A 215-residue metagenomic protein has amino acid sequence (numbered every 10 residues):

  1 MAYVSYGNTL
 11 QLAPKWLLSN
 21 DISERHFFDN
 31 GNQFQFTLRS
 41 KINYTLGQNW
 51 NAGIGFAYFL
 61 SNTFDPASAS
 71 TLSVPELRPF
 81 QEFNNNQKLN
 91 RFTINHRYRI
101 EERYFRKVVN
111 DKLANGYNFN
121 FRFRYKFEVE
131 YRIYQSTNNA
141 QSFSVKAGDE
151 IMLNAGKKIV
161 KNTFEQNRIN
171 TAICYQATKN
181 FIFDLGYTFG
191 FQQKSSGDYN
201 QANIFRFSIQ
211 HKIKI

Functional and structural regions predicted by a protein language model:
M1-A2, F34-F36, P75-P79, Y117-Y125 (+2 more regions): Residues that define the transmembrane beta-barrel architecture of outer-membrane proteins
M1-F64: Start-of-domain marker
L10, Y44, F56, N85-Q87 (+3 more regions): Residue-level signature of outer-membrane beta-barrel architecture
P14-K15, N49, K88-N95, I133-F143 (+2 more regions): Short loop/turn motifs that connect adjacent beta-strands in outer-membrane beta-barrel proteins
L18-N20, A52-I54, I94-Y98, F123 (+3 more regions): Transmembrane beta-strands of outer-membrane beta-barrel proteins
I22-F28, F56-N62, Q87-L89, I100-Y104 (+4 more regions): Transmembrane beta-strands of outer-membrane beta-barrel pores
E24-F28, P66-S70, N110-Y117, G156-I159 (+1 more regions): Extracellular loop and loop/strand-boundary signature of outer-membrane beta-barrel proteins
F83, Q201-I215: Outer-membrane beta-barrel "beta-signal"
